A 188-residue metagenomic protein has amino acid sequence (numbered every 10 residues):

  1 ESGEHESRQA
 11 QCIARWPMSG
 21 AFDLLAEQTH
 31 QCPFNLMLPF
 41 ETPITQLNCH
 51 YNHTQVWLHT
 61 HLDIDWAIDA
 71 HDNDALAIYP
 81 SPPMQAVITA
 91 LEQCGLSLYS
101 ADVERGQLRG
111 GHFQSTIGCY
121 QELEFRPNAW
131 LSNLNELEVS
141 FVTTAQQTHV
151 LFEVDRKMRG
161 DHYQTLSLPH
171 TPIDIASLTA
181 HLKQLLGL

Functional and structural regions predicted by a protein language model:
E1-Q9, M158-R159: Short aromatic-acidic-glycine turn motif
E6-N48: A beta-strand/beta-hairpin structural motif
T29-P33, H71-N73, E136: Intrinsic-disorder/low-complexity, polar/charged segments enriched in Ser/Thr/Lys/Arg/Asp/Glu/Gln
N35-E41, N48-A67: Internal, hydrophobic beta-strand segments that form the core of beta-sheet-rich folds
N35-P39, H61-D63, Y79, V142 (+2 more regions): Solvent-exposed residues in well-ordered beta-strands and their adjoining turns, especially edge/terminal strands
D65-E92: Short beta-strand elements
T89-S115: Compositionally biased low-complexity segments at domain edges in trafficked proteins and select soluble regulators
Q107-L188: C-terminal interaction module
